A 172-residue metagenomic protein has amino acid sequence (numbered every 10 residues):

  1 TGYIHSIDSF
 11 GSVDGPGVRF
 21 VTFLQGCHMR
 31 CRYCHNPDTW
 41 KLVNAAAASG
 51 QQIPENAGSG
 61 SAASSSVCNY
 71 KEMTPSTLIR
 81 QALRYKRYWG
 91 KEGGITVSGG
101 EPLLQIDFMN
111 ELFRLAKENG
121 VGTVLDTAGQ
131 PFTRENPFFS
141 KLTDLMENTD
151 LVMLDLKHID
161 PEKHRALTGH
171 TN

Functional and structural regions predicted by a protein language model:
T1-L24, H28-E72, R84-K91: N-terminal [4Fe-4S]-dependent radical SAM core
S76-R87, K91-G94, S98-G99, L103-N172: Conserved AdoMet/S-adenosylmethionine-binding subsite of the radical SAM
